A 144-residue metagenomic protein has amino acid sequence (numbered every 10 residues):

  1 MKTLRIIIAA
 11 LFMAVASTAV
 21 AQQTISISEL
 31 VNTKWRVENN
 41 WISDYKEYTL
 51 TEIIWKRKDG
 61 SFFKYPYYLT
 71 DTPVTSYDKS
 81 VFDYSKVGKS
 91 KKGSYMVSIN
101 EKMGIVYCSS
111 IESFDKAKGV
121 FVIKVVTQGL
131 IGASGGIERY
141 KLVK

Functional and structural regions predicted by a protein language model:
M1-I6, Q22: Positively charged n-region of N-terminal signal peptides that target proteins for export
L4-V15: Sec-dependent N-terminal signal peptides
S17-A21: Sec/Tat signal peptide C-region and signal peptidase I cleavage site
Q23-D44: Tryptophan-anchored aromatic micro-motifs
N32-V37, K64, Y84, V126: Buried hydrophobic residues that stabilize the cores of well-folded domains
N40-S43, R57-K118: Contiguous, well-ordered beta-strand patches that form the walls/edges of small beta-barrel/beta-sandwich domains
K46-Y48: Post-signal-peptide N-terminal segment of Sec-exported extracytoplasmic proteins
F63-T72, A117-K144: Edge beta-strand at a domain terminus
